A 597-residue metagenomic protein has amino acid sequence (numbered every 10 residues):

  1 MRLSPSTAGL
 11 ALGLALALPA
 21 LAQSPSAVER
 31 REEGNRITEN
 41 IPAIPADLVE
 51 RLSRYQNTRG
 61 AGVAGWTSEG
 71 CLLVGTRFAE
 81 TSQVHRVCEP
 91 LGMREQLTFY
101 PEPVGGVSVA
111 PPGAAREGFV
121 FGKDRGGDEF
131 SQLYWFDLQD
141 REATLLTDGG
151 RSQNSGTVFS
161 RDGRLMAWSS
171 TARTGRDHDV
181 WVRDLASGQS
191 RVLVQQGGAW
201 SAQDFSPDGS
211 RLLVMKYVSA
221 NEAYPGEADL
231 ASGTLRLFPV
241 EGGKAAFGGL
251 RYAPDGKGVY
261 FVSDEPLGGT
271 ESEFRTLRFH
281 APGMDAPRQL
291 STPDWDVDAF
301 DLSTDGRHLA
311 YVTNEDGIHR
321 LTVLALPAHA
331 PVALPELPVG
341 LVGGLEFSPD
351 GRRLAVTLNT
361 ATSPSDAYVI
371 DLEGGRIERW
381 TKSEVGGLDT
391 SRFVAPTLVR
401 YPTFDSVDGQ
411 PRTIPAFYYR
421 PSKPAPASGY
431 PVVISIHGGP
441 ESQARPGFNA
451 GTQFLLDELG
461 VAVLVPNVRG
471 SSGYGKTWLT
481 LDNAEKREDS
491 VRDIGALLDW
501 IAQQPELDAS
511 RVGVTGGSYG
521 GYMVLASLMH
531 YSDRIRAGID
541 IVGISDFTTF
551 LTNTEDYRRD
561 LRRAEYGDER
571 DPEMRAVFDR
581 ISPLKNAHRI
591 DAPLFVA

Functional and structural regions predicted by a protein language model:
M1-L10: Bacterial N-terminal signal peptides that target proteins for export
G9-P19: Bacterial N-terminal signal peptides
S26-L48, F78-Q96, E117-G118, G122-L145 (+8 more regions): Beta-propeller blade-edge and WD-like acidic-aromatic loop motif
Q56-G75, P101-K123, L133, G150-A172 (+11 more regions): Conserved beta-propeller blade repeats
T381-P426: N-terminal cap/lid segment of alpha/beta-hydrolase-fold proteins
Q410, E458, V465-A597: Active-site-proximal cap/loop segments of hydrolase catalytic domains
A425-Y430, S435-Y474: Short substrate-entry loop that stabilizes the transition state in hydrolases
